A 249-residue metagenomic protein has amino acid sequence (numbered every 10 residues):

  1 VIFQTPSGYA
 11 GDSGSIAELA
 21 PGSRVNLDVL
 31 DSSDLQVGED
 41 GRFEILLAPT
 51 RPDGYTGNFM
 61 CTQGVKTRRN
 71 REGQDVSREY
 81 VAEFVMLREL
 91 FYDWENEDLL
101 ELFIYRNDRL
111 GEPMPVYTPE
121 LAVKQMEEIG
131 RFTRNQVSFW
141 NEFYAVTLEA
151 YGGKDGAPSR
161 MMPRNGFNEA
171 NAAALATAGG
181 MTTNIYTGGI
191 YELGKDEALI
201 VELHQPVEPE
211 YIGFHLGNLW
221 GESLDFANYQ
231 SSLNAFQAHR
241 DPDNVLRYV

Functional and structural regions predicted by a protein language model:
V1-V249: A compositional/structural signature for long, glycine/proline-rich flexible linkers and loops on extracytoplasmic
